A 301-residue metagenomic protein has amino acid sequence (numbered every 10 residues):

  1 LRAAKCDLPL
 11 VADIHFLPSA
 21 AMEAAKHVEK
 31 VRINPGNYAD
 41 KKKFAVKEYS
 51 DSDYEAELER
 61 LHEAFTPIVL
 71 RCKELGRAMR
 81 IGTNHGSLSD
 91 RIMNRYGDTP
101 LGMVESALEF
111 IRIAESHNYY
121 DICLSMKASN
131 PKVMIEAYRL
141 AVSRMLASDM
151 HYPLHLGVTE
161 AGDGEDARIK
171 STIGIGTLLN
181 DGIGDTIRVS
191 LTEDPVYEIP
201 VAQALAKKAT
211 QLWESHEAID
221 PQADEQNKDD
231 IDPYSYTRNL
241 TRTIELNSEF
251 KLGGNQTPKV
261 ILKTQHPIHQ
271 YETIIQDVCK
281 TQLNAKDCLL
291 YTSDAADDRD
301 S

Functional and structural regions predicted by a protein language model:
A3-L8, F16-M79, T83-I122, S129-A147 (+3 more regions): Alpha/beta enzyme core
D7-V11, K30-R32, G76-R80, D121-S125 (+3 more regions): Structural preference for beta-strand elements that scaffold enzyme active sites
H15-L17, G36-Y38, G82-L88, K127-P131 (+3 more regions): Active-site beta-loop-alpha junctions enriched in small/polar residues
S52-L61, M93-D232, R238: Catalytic alpha/beta core domains of metabolic enzymes, predominantly
A223-H269: N-terminal amphipathic alpha-helix/helix-capping segment at the start of soluble metabolic enzymes
G253, L262-H269, I274-D287: Small-residue-rich
Y291-D298: Conserved small/polar residues in nucleotide/adenosyl-binding loops
